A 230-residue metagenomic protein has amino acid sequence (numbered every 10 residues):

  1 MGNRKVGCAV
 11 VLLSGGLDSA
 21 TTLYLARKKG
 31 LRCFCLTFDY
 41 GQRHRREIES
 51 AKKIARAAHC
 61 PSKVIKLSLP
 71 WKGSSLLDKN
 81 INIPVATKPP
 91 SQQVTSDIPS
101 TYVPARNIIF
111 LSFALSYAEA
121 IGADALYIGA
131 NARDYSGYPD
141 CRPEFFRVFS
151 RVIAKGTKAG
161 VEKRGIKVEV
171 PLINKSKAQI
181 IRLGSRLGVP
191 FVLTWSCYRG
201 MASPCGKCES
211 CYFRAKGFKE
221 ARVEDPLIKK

Functional and structural regions predicted by a protein language model:
G2-L187: ATP-dependent adenylation/nucleotidyltransferase module used to activate substrates
V64-L67, P190-Y198: Conserved S-adenosyl-L-methionine
T87, A215-E220: A polyampholytic, Gly/Pro-enriched intrinsically disordered region
S112, W195-K216: Local cysteine-cluster metal-coordination motifs and their immediate loop/turn environment, predominantly Fe-S cluster
D124, F213, P226-L227: AMP-forming adenylation/ATP pyrophosphatase catalytic core
T157, K219-R222: Short amphipathic alpha-helical interaction/hinge segments
G200-M201, A221-K230: Short cysteine/histidine-rich metal-coordination sites, predominantly Zn2+-binding motifs
